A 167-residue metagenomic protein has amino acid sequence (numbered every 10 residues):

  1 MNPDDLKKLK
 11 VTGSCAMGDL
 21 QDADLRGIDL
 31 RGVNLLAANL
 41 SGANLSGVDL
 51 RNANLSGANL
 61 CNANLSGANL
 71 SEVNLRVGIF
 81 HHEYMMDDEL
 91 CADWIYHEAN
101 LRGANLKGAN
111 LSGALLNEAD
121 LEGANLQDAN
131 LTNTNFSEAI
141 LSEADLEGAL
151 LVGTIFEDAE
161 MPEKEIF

Functional and structural regions predicted by a protein language model:
P3-F167: Tandem repeat scaffolds
